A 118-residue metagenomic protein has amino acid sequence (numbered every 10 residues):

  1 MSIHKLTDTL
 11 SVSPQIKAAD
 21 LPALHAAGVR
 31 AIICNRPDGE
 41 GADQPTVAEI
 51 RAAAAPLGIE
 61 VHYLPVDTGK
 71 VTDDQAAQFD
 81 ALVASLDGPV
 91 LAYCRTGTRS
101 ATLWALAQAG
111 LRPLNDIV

Functional and structural regions predicted by a protein language model:
M1-V90, T102-V118: Cys-dependent protein tyrosine phosphatase-like superfamily
C94: Short cysteine clusters
